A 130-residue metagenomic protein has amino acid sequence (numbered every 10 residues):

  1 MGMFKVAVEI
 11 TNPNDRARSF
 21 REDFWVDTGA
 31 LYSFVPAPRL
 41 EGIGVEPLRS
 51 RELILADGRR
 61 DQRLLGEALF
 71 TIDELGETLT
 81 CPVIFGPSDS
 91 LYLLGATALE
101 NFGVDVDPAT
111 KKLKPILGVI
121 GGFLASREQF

Functional and structural regions predicted by a protein language model:
M1-F130: Pepsin/retropepsin-fold aspartyl endopeptidases
